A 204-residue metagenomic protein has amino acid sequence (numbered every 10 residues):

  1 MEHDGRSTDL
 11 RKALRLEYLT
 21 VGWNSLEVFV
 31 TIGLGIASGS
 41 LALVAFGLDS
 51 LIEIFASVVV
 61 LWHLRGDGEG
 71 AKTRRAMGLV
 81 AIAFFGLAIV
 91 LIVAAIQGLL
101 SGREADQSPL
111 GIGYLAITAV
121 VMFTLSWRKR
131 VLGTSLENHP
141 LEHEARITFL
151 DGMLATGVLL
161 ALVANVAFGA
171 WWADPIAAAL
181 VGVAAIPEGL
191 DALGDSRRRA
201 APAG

Functional and structural regions predicted by a protein language model:
M1-G204: Alpha-helical transmembrane cores and adjacent cytosolic helix/loop segments of polytopic membrane transporters
